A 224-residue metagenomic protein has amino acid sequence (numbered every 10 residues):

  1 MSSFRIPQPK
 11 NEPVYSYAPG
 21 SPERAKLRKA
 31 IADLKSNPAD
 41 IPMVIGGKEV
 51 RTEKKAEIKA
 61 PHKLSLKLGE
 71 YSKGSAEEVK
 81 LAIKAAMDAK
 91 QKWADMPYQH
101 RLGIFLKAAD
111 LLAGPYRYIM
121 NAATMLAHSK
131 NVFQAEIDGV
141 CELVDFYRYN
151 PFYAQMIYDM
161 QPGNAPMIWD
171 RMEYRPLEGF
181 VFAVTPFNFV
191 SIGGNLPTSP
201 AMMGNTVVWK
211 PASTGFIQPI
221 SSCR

Functional and structural regions predicted by a protein language model:
M1-L68: Hydrophobic face of amphipathic alpha-helices that form TPR/SEL1-like repeat modules and related alpha-solenoid
E12-P13, P38, A89, E178 (+1 more regions): Alpha-helical hydrophobic/aromatic positions enriched in membrane-embedded helices and signal peptides
S21, K107, S221-R224: Alpha-helical scaffolding segments of alpha/beta enzyme cores, especially the outer helices of TIM-barrel or partial
R51-E53, E57-K59, K63-Y158: Glycine-rich loop-to-alpha-helix module at the N-terminal edge of alpha/beta enzyme cores
M125, L143-V144, F152-R224: Rossmann-like NAD(P) dinucleotide-binding subdomain of oxidoreductase/dehydrogenase enzymes
